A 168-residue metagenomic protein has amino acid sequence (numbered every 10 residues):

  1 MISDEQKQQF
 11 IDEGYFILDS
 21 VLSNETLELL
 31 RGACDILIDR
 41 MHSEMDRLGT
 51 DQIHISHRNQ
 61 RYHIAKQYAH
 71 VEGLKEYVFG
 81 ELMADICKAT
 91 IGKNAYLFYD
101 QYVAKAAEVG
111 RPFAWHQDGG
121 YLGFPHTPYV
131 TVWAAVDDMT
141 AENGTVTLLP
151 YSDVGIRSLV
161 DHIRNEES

Functional and structural regions predicted by a protein language model:
M1-E13, D19-W115, Y121-F124, D161: Non-heme Fe(II)-dependent double-stranded beta-helix
Y15-I17, T131-A135, L148: Conserved hydrophobic/aromatic beta-strand scaffold that supports enzyme active sites
L18, G120-L122, A141, V154: General alpha-helical segment detector with a strong preference for membrane-spanning helices and helix-boundary regions
V21, K105, D118, A135-D137 (+1 more regions): Structured loops at beta-to-helix junctions and adjacent beta-edge loops in soluble globular domains
M83, A107-V109, D138-A141, V154: Short, charged/polar surface micro-motifs in flexible loops or helix N-caps
D100, V130, G144: Change "...and in nucleic-acid phosphodiester-cleaving endonucleases..." to "...and in nucleic-acid processing enzymes
H116, G123-A141: Short, conserved beta-strand element in jelly-roll/cupin
A141-S168: Double-stranded beta-helix
